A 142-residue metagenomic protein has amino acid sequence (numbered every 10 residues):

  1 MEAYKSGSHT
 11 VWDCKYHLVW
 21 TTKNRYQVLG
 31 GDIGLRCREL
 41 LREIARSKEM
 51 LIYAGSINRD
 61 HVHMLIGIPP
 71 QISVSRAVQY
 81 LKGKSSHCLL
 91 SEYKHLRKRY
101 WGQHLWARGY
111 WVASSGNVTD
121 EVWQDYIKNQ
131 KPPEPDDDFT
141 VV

Functional and structural regions predicted by a protein language model:
M1-V142: Basic nucleic-acid-binding interfaces
